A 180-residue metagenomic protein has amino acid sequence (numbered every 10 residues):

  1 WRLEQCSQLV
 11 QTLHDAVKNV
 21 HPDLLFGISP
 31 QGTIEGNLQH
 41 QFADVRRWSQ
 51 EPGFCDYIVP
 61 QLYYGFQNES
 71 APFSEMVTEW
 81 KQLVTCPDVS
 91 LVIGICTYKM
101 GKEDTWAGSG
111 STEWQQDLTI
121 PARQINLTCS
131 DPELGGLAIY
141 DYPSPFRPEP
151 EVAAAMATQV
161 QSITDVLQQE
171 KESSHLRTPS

Functional and structural regions predicted by a protein language model:
W1-Q41, D88-M100: Aromatic-lined carbohydrate-recognition surfaces of secreted/lumenal glycan-active proteins
C6, L38, W48, F73 (+1 more regions): A conditional alpha-helix N-cap/helix-loop micro-motif detector
Q8-N19, A43, R47, E75-Q82 (+2 more regions): Alpha-helical scaffolding segments of alpha/beta enzyme cores, especially the outer helices of TIM-barrel or partial
K18-P22, Q50, P60: Short helix-capping and hinge/turn segments at secondary-structure transitions, especially at repeat and domain
Q41-V45, V59-L62: A beta-strand-loop signature enriched in Asp, Gly, Thr, and Trp that corresponds to the sialidase/neuraminidase Asp-box
E51-P72, E79-P179: Substrate-binding cleft of secreted/luminal carbohydrate-active enzymes
